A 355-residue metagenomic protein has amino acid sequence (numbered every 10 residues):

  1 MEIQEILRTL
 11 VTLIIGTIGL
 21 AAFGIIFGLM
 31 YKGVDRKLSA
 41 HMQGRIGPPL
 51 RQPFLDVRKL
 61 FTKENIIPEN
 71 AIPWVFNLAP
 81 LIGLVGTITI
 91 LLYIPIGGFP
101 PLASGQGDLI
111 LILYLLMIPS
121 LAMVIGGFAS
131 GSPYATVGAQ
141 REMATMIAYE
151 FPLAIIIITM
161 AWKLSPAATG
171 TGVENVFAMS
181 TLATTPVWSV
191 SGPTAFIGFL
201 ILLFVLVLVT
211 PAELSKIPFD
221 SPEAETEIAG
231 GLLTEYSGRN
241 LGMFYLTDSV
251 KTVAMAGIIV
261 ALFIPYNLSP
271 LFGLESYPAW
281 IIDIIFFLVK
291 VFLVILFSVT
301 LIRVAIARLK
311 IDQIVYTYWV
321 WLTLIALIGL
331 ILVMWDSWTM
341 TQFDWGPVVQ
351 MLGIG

Functional and structural regions predicted by a protein language model:
E2-G355: Alpha-helical transmembrane segments of multi-pass membrane proteins predominantly involved in bioenergetics
